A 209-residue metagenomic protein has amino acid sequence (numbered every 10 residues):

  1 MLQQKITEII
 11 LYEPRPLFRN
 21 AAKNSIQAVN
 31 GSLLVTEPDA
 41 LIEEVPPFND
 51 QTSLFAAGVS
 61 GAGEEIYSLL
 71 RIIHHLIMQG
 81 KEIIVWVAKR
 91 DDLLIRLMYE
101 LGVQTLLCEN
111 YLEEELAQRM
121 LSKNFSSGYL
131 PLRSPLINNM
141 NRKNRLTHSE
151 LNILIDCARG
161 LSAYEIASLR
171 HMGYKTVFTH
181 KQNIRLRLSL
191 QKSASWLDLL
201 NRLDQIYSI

Functional and structural regions predicted by a protein language model:
M1-R133: N-terminal regulatory/sensing modules of transcriptional regulators
K23, A163, K181: Generic structural marker for isolated residues within well-ordered, non-membrane alpha-helices of soluble domains
N24, I155, S168, T179 (+2 more regions): DNA-binding alpha-helical recognition surfaces that contact promoter or target DNA
N110, G160, R187-Q191: Residues at alpha-helix boundaries and the short loops/turns that link adjacent helices
R119, H180-N183: Residues within the DNA-recognition helix of helix-turn-helix
L136-T176: Helix-turn-helix DNA-binding segment
R185-I209: Basic, Lys/Arg-enriched C-terminal extension of HTH/homeodomain DNA-binding domains
